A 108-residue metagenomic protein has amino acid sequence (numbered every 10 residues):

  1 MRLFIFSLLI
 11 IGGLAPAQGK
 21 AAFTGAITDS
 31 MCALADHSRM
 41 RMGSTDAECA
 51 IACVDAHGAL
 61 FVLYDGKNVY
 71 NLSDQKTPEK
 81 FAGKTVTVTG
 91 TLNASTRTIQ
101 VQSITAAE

Functional and structural regions predicted by a protein language model:
M1-S7: Positively charged n-region of N-terminal signal peptides that target proteins for export
L8-A17: Hydrophobic h-region of N-terminal signal peptides that target proteins for export in Gram-negative bacteria
P16-E108: Conserved RNA-binding domains used in RNP assembly and mRNA/RNA metabolism
